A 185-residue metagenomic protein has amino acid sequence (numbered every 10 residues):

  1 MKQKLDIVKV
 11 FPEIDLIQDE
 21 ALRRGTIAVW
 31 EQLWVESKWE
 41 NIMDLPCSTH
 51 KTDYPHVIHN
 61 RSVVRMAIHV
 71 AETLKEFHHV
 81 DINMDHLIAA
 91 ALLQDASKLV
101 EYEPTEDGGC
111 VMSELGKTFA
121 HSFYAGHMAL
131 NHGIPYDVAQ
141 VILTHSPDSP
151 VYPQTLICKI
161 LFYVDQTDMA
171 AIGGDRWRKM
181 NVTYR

Functional and structural regions predicted by a protein language model:
M1-C110: Acidic/His-rich, divalent-metal-binding segments that scaffold phosphate/diphosphate chemistry
T26, T49-T52, T73, T105 (+5 more regions): Residue-identity detector for threonine
H59, Q94, H121, H145-S146: Histidine-centered active-site/metal-ligand motif
V63-M66, K117-H132: An active-site-proximal "capping" alpha-helix that borders the catalytic cofactor pocket
L87-I88, G126-L130, I134-R185: Histidine/acidic-rich helix-loop-helix segments that form or flank divalent-metal centers in metalloenzyme catalytic
M112-L115: Non-cytosolic membrane-interface motifs at loop->transmembrane helix junctions
